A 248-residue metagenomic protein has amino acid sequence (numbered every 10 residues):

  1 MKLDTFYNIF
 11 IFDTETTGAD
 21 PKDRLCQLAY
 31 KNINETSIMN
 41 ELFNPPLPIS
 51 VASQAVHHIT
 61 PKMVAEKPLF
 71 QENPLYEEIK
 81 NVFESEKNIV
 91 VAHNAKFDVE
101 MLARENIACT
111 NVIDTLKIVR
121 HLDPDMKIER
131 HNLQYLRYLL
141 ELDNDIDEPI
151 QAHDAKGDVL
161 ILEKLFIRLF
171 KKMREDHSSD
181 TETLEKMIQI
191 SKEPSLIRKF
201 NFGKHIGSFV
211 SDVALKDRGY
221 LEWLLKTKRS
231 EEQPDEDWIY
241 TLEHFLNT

Functional and structural regions predicted by a protein language model:
M1-L3, L165-T248: Acidic two-metal-ion nuclease catalytic site recognized across multiple nuclease folds, prominently DnaQ/RNase D-T
M1-N111, M126-H153: Conserved non-catalytic scaffold segment of RNase H-like nuclease domains
V91, D158, L162, G207: A residue-level signal for conserved active-site and pocket-lining positions in enzyme catalytic cores
E105, H121, L139, L165-K172: Active-site catalytic microenvironments for nucleophilic, acid-base chemistry
A108-H121: Conserved beta-strand -> loop -> alpha-helix junction used to position metal-binding or nucleic-acid-contacting
D143, D147-T181: A contiguous pocket-lining binding segment that forms or flanks enzyme active sites
